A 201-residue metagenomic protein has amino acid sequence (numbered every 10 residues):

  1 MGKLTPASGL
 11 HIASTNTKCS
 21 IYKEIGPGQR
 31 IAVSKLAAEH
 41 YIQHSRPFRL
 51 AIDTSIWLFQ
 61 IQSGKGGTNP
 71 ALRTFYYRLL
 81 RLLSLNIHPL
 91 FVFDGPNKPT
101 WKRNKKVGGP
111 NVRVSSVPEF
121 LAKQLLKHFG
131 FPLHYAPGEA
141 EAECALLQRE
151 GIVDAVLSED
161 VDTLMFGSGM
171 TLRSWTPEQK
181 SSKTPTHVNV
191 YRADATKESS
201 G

Functional and structural regions predicted by a protein language model:
G2-I25, I31-H40, H44-E139, E143-E150: Noncatalytic, basic helical substrate-engagement surface that gates or grips nucleic-acid strands
K105-G201: Extended two-metal-dependent nuclease catalytic cores across DNA- and RNA-processing enzymes
